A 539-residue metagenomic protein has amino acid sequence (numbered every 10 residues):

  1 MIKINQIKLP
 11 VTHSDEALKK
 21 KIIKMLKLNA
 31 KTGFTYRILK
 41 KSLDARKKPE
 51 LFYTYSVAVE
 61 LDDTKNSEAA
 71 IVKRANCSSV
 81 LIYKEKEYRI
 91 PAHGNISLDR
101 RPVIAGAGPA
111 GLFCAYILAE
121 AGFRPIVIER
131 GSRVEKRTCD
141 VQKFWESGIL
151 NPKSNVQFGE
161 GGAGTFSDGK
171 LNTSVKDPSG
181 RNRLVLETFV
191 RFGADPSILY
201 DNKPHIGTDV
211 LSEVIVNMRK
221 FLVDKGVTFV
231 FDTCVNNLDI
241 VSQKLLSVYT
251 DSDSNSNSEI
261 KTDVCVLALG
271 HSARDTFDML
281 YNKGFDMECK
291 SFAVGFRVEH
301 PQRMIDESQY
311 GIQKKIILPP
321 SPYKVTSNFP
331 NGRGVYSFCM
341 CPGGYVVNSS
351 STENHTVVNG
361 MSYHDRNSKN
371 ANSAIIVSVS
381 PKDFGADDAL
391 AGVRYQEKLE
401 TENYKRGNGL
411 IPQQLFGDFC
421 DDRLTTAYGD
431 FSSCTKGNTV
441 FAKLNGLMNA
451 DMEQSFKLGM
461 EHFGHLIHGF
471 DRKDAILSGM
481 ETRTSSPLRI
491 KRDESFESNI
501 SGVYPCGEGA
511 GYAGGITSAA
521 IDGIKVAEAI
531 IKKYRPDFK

Functional and structural regions predicted by a protein language model:
M1-Y53, V57-F166, K170-K539: Residues forming the flavin
